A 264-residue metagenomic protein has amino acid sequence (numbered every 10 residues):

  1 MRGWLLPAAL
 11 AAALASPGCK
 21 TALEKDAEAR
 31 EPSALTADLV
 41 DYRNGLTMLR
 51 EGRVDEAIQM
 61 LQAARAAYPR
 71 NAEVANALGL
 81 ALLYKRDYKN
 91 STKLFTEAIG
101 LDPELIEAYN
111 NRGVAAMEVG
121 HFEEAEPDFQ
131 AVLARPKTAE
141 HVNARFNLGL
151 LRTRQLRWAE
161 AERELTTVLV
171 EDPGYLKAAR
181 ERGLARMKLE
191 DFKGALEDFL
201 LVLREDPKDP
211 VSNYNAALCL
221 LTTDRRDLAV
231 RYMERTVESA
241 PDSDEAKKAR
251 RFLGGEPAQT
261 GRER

Functional and structural regions predicted by a protein language model:
T21-R30, L221-R264: Terminal, low-structured helical/coil segments at or just beyond the last alpha-helical repeat
A34-E73, A77-L80, Y84: Alpha-helical segment of the N-proximal tetratricopeptide repeat
L39, E73, E107, E140-N143 (+4 more regions): Start-of-helix register in tetratricopeptide repeats
E51-A63, K85-E97, V119-A131, N143 (+3 more regions): Structural signature of tandem alpha-helical TPR/SEL1-like repeats, specifically the intra-repeat loop/turn
A67, L101, R135-K137, E171 (+2 more regions): Structural marker of alpha-solenoid helical repeat scaffolds
A77, N111, N147, E181 (+2 more regions): Canonical tetratricopeptide repeat
